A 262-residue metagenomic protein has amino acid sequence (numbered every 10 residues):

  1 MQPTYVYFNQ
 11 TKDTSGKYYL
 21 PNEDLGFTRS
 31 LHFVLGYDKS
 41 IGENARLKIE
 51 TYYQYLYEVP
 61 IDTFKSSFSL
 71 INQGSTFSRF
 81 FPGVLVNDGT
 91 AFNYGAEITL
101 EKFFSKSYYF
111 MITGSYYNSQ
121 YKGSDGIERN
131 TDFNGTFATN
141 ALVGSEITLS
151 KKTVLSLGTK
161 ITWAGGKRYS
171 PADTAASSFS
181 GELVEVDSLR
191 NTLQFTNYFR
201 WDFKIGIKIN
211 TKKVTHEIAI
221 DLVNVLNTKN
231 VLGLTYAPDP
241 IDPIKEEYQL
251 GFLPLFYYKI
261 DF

Functional and structural regions predicted by a protein language model:
M1-H32, Y53-R79, K160-S180, N227-G233: Surface-exposed extracellular loop regions of Gram-negative outer-membrane beta-barrel proteins, predominantly
P3, Y37, I49-Y53, I112-Y116 (+3 more regions): Transmembrane beta-barrel strands of outer-membrane/channel proteins
T14-P21, S30-L31, F77-L85, K122-I127 (+2 more regions): Extracytoplasmic loops and strand-loop junctions of Gram-negative outer membrane beta-barrel proteins
N22, G26, R46-Y109, P243-Y257: Outer membrane beta-barrel strand-and-loop segments of large Gram-negative receptors, especially TonB-dependent
R29-F33, T90-Y94, R129-T139, N197-W201 (+1 more regions): Residues that define the transmembrane beta-barrel architecture of outer-membrane proteins
S30, G42-N44, F103-K106, Y117 (+5 more regions): Outer-membrane beta-barrel channels and translocator barrels
Y53-Y55, T76-K167: Gram-negative outer-membrane beta-barrel transporters
F110, T162-E182, T196-R200, I207-F262: C-terminal beta-signal and adjacent terminal beta-strands/loops of Gram-negative outer-membrane beta-barrel proteins
